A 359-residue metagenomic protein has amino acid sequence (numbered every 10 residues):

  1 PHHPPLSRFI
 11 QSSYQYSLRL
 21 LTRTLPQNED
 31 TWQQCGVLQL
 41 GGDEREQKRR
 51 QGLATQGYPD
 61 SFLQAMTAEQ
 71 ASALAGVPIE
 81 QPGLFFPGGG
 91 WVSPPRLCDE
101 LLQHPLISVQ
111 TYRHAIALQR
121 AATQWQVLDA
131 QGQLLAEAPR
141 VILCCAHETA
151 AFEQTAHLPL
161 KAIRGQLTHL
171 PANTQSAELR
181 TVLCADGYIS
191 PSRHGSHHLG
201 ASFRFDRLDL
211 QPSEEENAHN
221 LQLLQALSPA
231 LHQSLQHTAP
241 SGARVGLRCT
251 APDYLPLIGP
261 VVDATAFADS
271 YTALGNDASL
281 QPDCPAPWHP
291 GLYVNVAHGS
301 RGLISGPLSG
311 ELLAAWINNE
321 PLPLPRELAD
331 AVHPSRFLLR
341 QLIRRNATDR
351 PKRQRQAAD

Functional and structural regions predicted by a protein language model:
P1, Q15, R19-G36, R140 (+1 more regions): Active-site substrate-recognition segment that forms the wall of the catalytic cavity or substrate channel
P1-L74: Dinucleotide-binding Rossmann-like beta1-alpha1 core, especially the glycine-rich loop that anchors the ADP
P4-S13, L40-Q47, G83-E100, Q211-E216 (+1 more regions): Short beta-strand to alpha-helix junction loop
R45, H147-T149, S300: Short glycine-rich anion-binding loops that position phosphate/pyrophosphate groups of nucleotides and phosphorylated
Q64-M66, S108-T111, A239-S241: General small-molecule cofactor/ligand-binding pocket signal
L74-E80, Q119-Q126, T250-Y254: A short, glycine/Asx- and small/polar-enriched loop/turn that sits immediately N-terminal to a beta-strand
L84-R140, C144-C145, T149: Helical element adjacent to the flavin cofactor pocket in flavoenzyme catalytic cores
L235-D359: C-terminal catalytic lobe of FAD-dependent flavoproteins
